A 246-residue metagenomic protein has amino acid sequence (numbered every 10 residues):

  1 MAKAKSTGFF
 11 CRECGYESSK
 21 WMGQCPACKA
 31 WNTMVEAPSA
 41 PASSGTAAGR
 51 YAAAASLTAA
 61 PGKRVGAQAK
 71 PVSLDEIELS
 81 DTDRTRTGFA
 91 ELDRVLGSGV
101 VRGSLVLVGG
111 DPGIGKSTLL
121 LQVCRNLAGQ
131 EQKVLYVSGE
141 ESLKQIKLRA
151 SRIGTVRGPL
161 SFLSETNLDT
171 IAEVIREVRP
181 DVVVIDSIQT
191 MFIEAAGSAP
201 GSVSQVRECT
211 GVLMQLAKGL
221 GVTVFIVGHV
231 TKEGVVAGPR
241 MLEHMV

Functional and structural regions predicted by a protein language model:
M1-T58, S161, V178: Short, small/acidic-rich helices and loops at N termini and domain boundaries of DNA replication/processing enzymes
T58-I153, A172: The Walker A/P-loop phosphate-binding site
D81-T82, G109, R157-E165, I193-R207 (+1 more regions): Flexible beta-alpha connector loops of hexameric P-loop NTPases
P112-I114, E140-K144, R152, T166-T170 (+4 more regions): Conserved nucleotide-binding/hydrolysis micro-motifs of P-loop NTPases
Q130, V178, G219-L220: Helix C-cap/helix->beta junction micro-motif
K133-V134, P159, T223: Residues at the starts of beta-strands that form the adenosine-phosphate
I175, R179-V184: Proline-aspartate-enriched helix->loop->beta-strand connector
R207, G211-V246: Phosphate-binding/switch region of NTP-binding enzymes
